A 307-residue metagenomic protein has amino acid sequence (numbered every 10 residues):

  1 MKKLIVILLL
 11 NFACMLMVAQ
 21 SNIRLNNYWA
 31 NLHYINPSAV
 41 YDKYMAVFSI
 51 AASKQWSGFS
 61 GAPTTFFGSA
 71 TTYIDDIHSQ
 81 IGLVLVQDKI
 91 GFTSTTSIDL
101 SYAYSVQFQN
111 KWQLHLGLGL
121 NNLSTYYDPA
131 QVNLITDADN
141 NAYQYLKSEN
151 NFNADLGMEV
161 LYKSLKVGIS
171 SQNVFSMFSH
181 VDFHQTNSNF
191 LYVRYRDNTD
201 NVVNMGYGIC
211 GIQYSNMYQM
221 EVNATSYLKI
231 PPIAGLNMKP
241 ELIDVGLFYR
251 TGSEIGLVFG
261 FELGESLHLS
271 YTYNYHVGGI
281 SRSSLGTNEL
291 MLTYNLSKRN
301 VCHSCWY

Functional and structural regions predicted by a protein language model:
M1-K2, L10, S215: Generic cytosolic/nucleocytoplasmic N-terminal low-complexity/intrinsically disordered segments
M1-L4, F108-N110: Positively charged n-region of N-terminal signal peptides that target proteins for export
K3-V6, S21-N22: Short, basic/polar N-terminal leader/transit segment immediately after the initiator methionine
I7-M15: Bacterial N-terminal signal peptides
Q20-Y307: Subset of outer-membrane beta-barrel
